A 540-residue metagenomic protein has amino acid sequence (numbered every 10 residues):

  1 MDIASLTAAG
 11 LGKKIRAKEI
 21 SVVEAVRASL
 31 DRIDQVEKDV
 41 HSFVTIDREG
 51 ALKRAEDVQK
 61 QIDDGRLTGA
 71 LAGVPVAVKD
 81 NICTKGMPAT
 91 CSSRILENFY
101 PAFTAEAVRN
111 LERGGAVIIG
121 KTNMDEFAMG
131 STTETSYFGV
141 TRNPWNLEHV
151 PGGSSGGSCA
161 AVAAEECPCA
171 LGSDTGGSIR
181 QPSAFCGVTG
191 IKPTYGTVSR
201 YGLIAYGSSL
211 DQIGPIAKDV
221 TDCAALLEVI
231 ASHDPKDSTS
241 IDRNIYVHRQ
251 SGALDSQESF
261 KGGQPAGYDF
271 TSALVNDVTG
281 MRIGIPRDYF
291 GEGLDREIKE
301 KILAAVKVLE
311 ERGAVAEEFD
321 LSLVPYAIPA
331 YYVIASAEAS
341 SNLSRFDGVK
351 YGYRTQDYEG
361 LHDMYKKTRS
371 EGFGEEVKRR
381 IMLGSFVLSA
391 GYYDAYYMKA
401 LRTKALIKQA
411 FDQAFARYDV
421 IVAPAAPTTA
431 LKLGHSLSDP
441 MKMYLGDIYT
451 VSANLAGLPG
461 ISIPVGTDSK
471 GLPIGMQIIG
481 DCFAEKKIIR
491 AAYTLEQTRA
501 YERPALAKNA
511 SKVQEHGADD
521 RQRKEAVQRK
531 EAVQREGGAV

Functional and structural regions predicted by a protein language model:
D2-T175, A304-K307, R312, K408: Gly/Ser-rich catalytic/binding loops embedded in alpha/beta enzyme cores
G12-K13, Y289-G291, L323-V324, D347-L455 (+1 more regions): Serine-dependent amide/ester hydrolase catalytic core
A25-S29, A330-Y331, V377-S385: Short alpha-helical scaffolding segments that buttress acidic/His motifs in well-ordered protein cores
S29, A51, T104, C223 (+5 more regions): Residue-level signal for inorganic ion chemistry
Q35, A164-C169, S173-R249, D255-G293 (+5 more regions): Structural helix-boundary/capping segments
H41-V44, S238-I245, M281-R282, P286-D288 (+3 more regions): Flexible, acidic loop-helix segments that line cofactor/substrate-binding pockets
L71-C91, V275-G284, A337-K408, P459-G475: Short helix-loop capping/hinge segments that flank enzyme active sites or metal/cofactor-binding pockets
K524-R535: Long, intrinsically disordered low-complexity tandem-repeat segments
